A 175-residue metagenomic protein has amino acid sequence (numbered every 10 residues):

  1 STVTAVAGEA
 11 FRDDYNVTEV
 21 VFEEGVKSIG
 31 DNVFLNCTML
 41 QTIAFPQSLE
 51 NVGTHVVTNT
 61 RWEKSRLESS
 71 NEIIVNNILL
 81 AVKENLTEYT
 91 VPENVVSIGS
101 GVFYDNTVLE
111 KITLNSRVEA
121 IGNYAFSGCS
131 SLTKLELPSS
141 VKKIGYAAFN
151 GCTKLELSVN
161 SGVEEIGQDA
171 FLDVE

Functional and structural regions predicted by a protein language model:
S1-A5, Y15-S28, C37-N51, R61-N76 (+5 more regions): Structural signature of tandem-repeat unit edges
A7-A10, G30-V33, T54-V56, S100-V102 (+3 more regions): Consensus positions within tandem repeat domains that build extended binding/scaffold surfaces
